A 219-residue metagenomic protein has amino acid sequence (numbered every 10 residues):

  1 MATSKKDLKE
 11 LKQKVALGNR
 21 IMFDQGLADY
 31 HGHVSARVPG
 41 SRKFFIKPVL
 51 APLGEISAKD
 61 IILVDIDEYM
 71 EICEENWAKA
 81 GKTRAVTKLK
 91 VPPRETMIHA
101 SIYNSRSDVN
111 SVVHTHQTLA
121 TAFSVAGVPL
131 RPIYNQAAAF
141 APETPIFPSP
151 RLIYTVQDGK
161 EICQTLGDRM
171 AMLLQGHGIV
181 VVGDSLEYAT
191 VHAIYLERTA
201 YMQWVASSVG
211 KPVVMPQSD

Functional and structural regions predicted by a protein language model:
M1-D219: Glycine-rich flexible loops
